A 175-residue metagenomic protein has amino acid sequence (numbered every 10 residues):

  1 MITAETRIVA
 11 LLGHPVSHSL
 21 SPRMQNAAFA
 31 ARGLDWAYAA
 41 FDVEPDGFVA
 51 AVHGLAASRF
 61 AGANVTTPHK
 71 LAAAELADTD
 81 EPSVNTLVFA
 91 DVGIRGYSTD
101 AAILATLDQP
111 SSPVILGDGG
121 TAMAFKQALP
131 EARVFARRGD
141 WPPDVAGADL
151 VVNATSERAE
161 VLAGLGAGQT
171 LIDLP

Functional and structural regions predicted by a protein language model:
I2-T106: Phosphate/diphosphate ligand-binding glycine-rich loop within oxidoreductases
G13, G96-L129, A136: Glycine-rich adenosine-cofactor-binding loop
H14-V16, T67-H69, G120, S156 (+1 more regions): Glycine-rich beta-alpha junction loops
D35-A39, R133, T170: Conserved beta-strand segments of alpha/beta enzyme cores
T66, I115-L116, F135-A136, V152-T155: Short, conserved beta-strand edge motifs with alternating hydrophobic and charged residues
A73, A124-F125, E160-L162: Glycine/Thr-rich phosphate-binding loops of Rossmann-like dinucleotide-binding domains
V84, P110, L129, A148-D149 (+1 more regions): Short, well-ordered alpha-helix to beta-strand connector turns
D140-P175: Rossmann-like adenosine-cofactor binding region
